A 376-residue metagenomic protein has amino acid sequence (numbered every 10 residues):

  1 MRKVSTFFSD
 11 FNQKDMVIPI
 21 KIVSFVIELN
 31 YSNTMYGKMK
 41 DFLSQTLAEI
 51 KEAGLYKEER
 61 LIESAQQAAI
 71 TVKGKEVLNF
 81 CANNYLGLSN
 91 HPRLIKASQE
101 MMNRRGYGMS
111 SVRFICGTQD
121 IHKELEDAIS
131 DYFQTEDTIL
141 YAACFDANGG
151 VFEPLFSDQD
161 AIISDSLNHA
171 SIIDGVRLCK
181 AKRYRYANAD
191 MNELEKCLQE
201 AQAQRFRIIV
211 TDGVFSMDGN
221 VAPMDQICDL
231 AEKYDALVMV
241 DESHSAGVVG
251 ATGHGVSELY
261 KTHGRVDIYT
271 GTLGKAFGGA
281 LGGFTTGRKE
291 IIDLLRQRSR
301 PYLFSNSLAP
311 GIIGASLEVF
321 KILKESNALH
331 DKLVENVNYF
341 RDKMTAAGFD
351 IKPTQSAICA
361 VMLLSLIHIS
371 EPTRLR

Functional and structural regions predicted by a protein language model:
T6, M16-V17, K21-S24, E28-Y31: Short, positively charged and aromatic/hydrophobic N-terminal segments
K40-Y107, A236: N-terminal "arm"/small-domain region of PLP-dependent enzymes with the aminotransferase-like
V72, K324-N327, D331-S365: Conserved small-domain helix->loop->beta segment predominantly found in fold-type I
V112-C116, E126-G150: Short loop-beta-helix segment that forms the pyridoxal 5′-phosphate
V151-A170: Conserved PLP-anchoring active-site segment centered on the Schiff-base-forming lysine
Y184, N188-V240: Active-site phosphate-binding strand-loop segment of PLP-dependent enzymes
T252, E258-L294: Active-site PLP attachment segment
I367-R376: Single conserved hydrophobic/aromatic residue that forms the stacking wall/gate of nucleotide- or nucleobase-binding
